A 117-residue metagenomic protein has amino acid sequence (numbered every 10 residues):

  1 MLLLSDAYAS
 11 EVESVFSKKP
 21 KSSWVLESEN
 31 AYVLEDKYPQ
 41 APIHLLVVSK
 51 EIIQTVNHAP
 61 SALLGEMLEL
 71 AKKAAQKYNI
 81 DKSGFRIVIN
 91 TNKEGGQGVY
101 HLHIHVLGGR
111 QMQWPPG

Functional and structural regions predicted by a protein language model:
M1-G117: HIT superfamily nucleotide-processing domains
